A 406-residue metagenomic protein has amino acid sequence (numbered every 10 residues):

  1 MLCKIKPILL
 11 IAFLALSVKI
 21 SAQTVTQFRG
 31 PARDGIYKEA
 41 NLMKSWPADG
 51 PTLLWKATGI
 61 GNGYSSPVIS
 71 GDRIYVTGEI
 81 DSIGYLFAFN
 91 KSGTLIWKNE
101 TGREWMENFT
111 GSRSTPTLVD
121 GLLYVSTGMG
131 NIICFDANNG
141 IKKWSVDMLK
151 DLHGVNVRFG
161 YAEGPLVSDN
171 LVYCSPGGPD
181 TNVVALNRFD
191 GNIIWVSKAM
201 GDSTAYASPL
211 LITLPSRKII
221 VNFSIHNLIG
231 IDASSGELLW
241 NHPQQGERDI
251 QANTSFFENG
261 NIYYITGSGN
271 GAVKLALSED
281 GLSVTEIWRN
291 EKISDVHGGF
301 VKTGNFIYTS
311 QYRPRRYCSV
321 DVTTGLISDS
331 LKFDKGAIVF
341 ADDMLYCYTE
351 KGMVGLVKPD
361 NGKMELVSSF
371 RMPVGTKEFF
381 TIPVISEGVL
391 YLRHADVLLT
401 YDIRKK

Functional and structural regions predicted by a protein language model:
M1-T24: Bacterial Sec-dependent N-terminal signal peptides
Q23-T52: Blade/loop signatures of beta-propeller domains
G30-R33, E79-D81, G128, G177-G178 (+5 more regions): Short loop/turn segments immediately following the C-termini of beta-strands
L54-V68, K98-T117, S145-V167, D180 (+6 more regions): Extracytoplasmic beta-rich repeat domains
N90-T94, D136-N139, N187-D190, D232-G236 (+4 more regions): Short loop/turn segments that connect beta-strands within beta-propeller blades
N270, K292-P359: Loop/turn-rich, solvent-exposed surfaces of beta-rich toroidal or solenoidal domains
N270, T376-K406: Blade-level signature of beta-propeller repeat domains, shared across WD40, Kelch, NHL, RCC1 and BNR/Asp-box propellers
